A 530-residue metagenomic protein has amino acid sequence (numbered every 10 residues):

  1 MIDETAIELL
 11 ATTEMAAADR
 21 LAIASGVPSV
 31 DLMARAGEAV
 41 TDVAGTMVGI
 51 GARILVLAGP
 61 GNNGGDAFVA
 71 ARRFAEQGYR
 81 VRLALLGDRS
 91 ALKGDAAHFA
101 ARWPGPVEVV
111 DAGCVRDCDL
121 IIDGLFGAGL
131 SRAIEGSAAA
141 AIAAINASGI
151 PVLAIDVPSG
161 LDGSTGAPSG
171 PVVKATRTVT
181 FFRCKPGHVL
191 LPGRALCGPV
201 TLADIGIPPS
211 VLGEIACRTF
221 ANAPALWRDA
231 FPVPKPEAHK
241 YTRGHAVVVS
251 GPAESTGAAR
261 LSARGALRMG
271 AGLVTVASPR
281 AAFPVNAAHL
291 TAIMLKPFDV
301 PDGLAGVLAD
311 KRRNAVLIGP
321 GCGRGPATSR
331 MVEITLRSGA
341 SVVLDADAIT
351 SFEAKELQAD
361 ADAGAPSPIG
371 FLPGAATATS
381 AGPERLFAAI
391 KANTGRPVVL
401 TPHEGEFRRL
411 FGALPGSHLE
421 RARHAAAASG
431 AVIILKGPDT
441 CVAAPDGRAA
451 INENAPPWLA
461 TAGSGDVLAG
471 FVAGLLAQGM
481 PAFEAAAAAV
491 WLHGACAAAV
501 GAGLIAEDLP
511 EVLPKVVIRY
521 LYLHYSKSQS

Functional and structural regions predicted by a protein language model:
M1-L86, K93, A97, R177 (+2 more regions): Small-residue (G/A/S/T)-rich helix-start motifs and N-terminal tracts that mark the onset
L86-S90, P106-V107: Tryptophan-rich substrate-binding surfaces of secreted polymer-degrading and adhesive proteins
H98-W103: Conserved nucleotide-cofactor-binding alpha/beta core module
P106-D117, D299-V307: Short acidic low-complexity segments
V110, R116-A133, V316-P326: Glycine-rich phosphate-binding loop
V115-D119, I145, V172, D310-K311 (+2 more regions): A short, aliphatic-rich alpha-helical micro-motif
D119-L120, L125-C217: Internal gly/pro-rich beta-alpha loop/helix module that stabilizes soluble enzyme cofactors or their anionic handles
